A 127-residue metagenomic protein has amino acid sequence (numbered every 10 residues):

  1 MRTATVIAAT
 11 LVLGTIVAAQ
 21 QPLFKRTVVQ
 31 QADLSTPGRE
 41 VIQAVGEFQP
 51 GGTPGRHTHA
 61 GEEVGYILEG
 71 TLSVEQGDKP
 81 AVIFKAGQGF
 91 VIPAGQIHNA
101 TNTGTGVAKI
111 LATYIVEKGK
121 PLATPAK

Functional and structural regions predicted by a protein language model:
R2-V45, I83, V91, V107 (+1 more regions): A short, N-terminal "cap"/entry segment at the start of jelly-roll beta-barrel domains of the cupin/DSBH fold
T36-G38, T58, Y66, T103-V107: Extracellular/periplasmic catalytic domains that process cell-envelope and extracellular macromolecules
E47-F48, H59-V74: Short, conserved beta-strand element in jelly-roll/cupin
F48-Q49, L72, D78-G95: Short acidic-glycine-tyrosine-enriched beta hairpin
G55-G61, Q96: Histidine-centered catalytic micro-motifs
R56, G65-Y66, E75, V91-I92 (+1 more regions): Structural recognition of the beta-strand scaffold that forms the well-ordered cores of secreted hydrolase catalytic
G95-G119: Ligand-binding loop in jelly-roll beta-barrel domains
